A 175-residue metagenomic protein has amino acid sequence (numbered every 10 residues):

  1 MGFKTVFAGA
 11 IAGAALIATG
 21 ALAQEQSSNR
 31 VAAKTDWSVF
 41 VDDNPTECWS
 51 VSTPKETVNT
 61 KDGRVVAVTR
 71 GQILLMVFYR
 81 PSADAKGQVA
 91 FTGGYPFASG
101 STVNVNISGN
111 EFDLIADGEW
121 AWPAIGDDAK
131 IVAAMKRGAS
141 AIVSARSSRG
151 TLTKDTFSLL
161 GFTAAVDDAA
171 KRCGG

Functional and structural regions predicted by a protein language model:
M1-T5: Positively charged n-region of N-terminal signal peptides that target proteins for export
A8-A18: Bacterial N-terminal signal peptides
L22-G175: A generic "folded-domain core" signal
